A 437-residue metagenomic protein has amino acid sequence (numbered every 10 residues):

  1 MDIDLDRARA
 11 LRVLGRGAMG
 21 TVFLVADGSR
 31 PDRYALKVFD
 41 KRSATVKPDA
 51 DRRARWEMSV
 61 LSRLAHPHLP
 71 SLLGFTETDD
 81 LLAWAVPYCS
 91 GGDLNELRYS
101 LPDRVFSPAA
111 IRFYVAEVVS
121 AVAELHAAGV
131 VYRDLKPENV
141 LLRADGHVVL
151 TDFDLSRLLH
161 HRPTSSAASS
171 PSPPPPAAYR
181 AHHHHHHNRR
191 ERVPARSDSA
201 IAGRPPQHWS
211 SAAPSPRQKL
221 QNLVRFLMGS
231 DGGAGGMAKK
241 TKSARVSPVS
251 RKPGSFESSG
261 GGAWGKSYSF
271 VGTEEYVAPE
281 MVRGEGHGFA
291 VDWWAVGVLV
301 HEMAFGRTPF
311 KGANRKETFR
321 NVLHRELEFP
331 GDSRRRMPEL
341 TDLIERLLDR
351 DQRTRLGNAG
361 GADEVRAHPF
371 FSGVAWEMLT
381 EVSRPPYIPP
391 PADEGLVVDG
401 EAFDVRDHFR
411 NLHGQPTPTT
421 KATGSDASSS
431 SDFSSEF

Functional and structural regions predicted by a protein language model:
A10-A18, V22: Protein kinase glycine-rich loop
M19-S43: Glycine-rich ATP phosphate-binding loop
V38-L64: Conserved N-lobe beta3->alphaC-helix segment of eukaryotic protein kinase catalytic domains
P70, D79-P87, G91, N95-E96: A conserved loop-to-beta-strand element in the N-lobe of protein kinase catalytic cores that borders the ATP-binding
G74-F75: A short, aromatic-enriched beta-strand patch in the conserved N-lobe beta-sheet of the protein kinase catalytic domain
Y114-V115: Activation segment signature within eukaryotic-like protein kinase domains
A167-S250, N358-F437: C-terminal regulatory tails of eukaryotic serine/threonine kinases
